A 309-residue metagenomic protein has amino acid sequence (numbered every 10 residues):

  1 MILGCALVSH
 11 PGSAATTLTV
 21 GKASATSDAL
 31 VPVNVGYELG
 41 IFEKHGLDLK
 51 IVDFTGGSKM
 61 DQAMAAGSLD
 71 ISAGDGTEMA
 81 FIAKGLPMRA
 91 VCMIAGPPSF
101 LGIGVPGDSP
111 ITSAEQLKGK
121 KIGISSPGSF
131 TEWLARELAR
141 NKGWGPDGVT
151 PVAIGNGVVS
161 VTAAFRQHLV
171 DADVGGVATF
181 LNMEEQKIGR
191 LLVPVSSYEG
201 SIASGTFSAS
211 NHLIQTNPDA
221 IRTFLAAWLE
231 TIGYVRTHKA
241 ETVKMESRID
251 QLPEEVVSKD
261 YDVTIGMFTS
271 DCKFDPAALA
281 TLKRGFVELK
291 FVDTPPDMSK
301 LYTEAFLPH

Functional and structural regions predicted by a protein language model:
M1-A6: Bacterial N-terminal signal peptides
S9-P11: N-terminal signal peptide c-region/cleavage motif recognized by signal peptidases
T16-G157, A164, D171-V177, L191-V195 (+1 more regions): Short, glycine-/small- and polar/acidic-enriched structural segments that line small-molecule recognition paths
L39-G40, Q62, A66, R89 (+13 more regions): Solvent-exposed, polar/charged alpha-helical surfaces in well-ordered, non-transmembrane soluble domains, broadly
T77, G157-R248: Pocket-lining segment of extracytoplasmic ligand-binding domains
Q215-D293: Secondary-structure end/capping motifs
F286-H309: Conserved C-terminal helix/tail region of periplasmic/extracytoplasmic solute-binding proteins
